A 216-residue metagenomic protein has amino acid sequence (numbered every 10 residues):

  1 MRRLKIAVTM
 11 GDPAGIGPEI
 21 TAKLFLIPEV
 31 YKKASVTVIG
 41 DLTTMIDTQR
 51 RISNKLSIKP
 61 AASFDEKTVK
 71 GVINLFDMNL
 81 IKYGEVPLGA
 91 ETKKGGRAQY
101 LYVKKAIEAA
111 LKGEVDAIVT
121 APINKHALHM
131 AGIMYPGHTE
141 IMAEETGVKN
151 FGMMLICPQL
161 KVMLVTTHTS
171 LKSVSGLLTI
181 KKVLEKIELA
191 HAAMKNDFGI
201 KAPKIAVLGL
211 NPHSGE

Functional and structural regions predicted by a protein language model:
M1-H138, K181-E216: Contiguous, glycine/small-aliphatic-enriched amphipathic segments in soluble metabolic enzymes
F64, A143, F151-M154, K195-D197: A generic local secondary-structure boundary/capping motif
V69, N150, Q159-K161, K201: A generic structural signal for well-ordered coil/turn residues at beta-strand boundaries that shape enzyme active-site
N74-L75, F151-M153, V162: Conserved beta-strand scaffold positions in the cores of enzyme catalytic domains, especially in NTP/NDP-utilizing
M130-G152: Glycine/threonine-rich beta-strand-loop-alpha-helix active-site module that forms ligand/phosphate-binding
L155-K186: Ligand-binding beta-strand-loop-alpha-helix segment within the catalytic cores of soluble metabolic enzymes
